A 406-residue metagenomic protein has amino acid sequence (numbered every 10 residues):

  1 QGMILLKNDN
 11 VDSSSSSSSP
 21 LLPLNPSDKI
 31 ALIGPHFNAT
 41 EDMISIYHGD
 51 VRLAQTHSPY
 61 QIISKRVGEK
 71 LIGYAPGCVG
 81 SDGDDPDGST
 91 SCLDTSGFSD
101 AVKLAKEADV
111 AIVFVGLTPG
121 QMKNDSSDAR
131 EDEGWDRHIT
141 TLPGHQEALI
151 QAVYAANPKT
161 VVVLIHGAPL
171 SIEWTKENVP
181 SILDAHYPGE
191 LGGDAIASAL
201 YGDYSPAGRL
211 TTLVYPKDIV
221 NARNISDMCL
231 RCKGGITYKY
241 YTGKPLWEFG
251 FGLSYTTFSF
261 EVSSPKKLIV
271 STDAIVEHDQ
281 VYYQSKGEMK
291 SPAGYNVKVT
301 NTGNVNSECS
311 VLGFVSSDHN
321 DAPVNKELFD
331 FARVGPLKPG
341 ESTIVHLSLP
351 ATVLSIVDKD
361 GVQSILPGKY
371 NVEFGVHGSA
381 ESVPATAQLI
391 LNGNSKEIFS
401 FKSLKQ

Functional and structural regions predicted by a protein language model:
Q1-Y60, S64-A75, G83-D87, L93 (+4 more regions): Secreted, periplasmic, or luminal enzymes acting at the cell surface/secretory milieu
P76-A156, V162-E177: Hydrophobic helix-and-loop "lid/oligomerization" segment in the mid-to-C-terminal part of catalytic domains
G144, P339, L366-P367: Surface-exposed loops/turns
P292-N296, S342-H346, P384-T386: Intrinsic-disorder/low-complexity, polar/charged segments enriched in Ser/Thr/Lys/Arg/Asp/Glu/Gln
N304-P323, F329: Short acidic, flexible loop segments centered on an aromatic residue
D321-V357: Intrinsically disordered, low-complexity Pro/Gly/Ser/Thr-rich segments with frequent PxxP/GP/PP motifs and embedded
P350, G375-S379: Beta-strand-rich extracellular modules
V353-K369: Short glycine/proline/serine/threonine-rich loop/turn segments at secondary-structure transition edges
